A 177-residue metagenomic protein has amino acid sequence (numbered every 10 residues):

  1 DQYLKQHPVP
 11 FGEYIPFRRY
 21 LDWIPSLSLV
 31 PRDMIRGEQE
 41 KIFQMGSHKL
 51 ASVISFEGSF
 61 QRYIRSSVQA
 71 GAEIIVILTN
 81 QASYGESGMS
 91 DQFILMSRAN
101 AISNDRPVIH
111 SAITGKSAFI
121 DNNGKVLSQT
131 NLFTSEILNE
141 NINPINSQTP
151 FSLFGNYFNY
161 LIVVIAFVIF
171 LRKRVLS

Functional and structural regions predicted by a protein language model:
D1-S177: Enzyme catalytic cores with a strong preference for nitrogen-chemistry domains
